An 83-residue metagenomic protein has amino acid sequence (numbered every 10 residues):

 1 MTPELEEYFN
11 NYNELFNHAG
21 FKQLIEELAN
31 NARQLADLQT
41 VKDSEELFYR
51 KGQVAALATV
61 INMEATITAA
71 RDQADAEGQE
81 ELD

Functional and structural regions predicted by a protein language model:
M1-Y8, N13, T40-V41, Y49 (+1 more regions): Alpha-helical protein-protein interaction elements
T2-N30: N-terminal acidic leader/helix
L24-L35, A58, D83: Structured catalytic/translocation cores of nucleotide/phosphate-coupled proteins
Q34-A69: Short, charge-rich amphipathic interface segments used for partner binding and complex assembly
D75-D83: Short acidic DE-rich linear segments
